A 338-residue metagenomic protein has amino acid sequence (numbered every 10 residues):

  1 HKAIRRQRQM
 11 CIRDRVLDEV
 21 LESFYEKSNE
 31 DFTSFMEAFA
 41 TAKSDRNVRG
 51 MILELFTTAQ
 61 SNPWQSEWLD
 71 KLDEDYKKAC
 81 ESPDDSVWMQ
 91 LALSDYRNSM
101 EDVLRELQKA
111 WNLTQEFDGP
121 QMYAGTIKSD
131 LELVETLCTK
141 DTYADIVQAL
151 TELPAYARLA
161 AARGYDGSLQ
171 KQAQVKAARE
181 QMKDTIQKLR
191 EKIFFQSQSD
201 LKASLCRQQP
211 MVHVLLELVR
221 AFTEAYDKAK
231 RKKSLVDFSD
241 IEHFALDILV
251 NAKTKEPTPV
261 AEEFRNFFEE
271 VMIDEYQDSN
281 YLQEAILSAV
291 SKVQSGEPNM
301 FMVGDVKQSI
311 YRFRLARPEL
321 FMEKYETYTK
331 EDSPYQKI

Functional and structural regions predicted by a protein language model:
H1-R8, I12-D14: Single conserved hydrophobic/aromatic residue that forms the stacking wall/gate of nucleotide- or nucleobase-binding
R8, E269-E270, N299-M300: The start of beta-strands in P-loop NTPase/AAA+ ATPase cores
E26-K43: Short, glycine/acidic-rich hinge or "gate" loops at secondary-structure transitions that mediate conformational
F35-M36, D237, Y335-I338: Phosphate-binding beta-loop-alpha motif at adenosine-nucleotide cofactor sites
R49-V236, K330-P334: Conserved ATP-driven helicase/translocase motor core recognized via long, highly charged RecA-like/P-loop NTPase domain
Q181-T185, L189-K192, Q198, Y281-I338: Conserved RecA-like helicase ATPase core segment that couples NTP binding/hydrolysis to strand translocation
L215-E269, L282-I286: Conserved helicase/translocase P-loop NTPase motor core
F268-S279, V306-K307: Conserved Walker B
